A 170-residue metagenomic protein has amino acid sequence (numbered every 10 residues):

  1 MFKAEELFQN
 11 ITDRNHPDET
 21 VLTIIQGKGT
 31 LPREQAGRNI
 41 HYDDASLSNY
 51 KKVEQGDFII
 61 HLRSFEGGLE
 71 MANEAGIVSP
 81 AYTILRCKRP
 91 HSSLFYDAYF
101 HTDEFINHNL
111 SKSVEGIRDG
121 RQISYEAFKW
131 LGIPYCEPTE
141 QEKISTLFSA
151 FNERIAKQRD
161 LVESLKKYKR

Functional and structural regions predicted by a protein language model:
M1-H16, P138: Non-catalytic DNA-recognition/assembly elements of restriction-modification systems
M1-K3, Y96, G132-R170: Amphipathic alpha-helical segments
P17-Q26, S111-S113: Short coil/turn segments at secondary-structure boundaries
I25-N39: Short, basic/aromatic beta-hairpin or loop at an interaction surface
R38-L47: Short alpha-helix capping/helix-loop boundary micro-motifs
Y50, Q55-F105: A short beta-sheet element
L62, I77-T83, G116-T139: A short glycine-rich beta-alpha junction/loop motif
